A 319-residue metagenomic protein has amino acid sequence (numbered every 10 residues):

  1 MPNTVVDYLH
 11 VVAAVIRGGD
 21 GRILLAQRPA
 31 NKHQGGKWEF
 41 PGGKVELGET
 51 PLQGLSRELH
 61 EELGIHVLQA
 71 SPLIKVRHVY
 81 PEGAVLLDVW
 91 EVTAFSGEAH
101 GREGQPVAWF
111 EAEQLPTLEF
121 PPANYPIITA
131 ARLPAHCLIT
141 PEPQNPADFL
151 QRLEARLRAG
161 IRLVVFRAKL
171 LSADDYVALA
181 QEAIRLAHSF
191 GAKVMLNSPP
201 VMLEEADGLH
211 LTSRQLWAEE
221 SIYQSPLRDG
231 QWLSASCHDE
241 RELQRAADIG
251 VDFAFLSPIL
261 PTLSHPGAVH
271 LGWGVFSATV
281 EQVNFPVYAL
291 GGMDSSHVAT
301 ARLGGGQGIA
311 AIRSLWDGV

Functional and structural regions predicted by a protein language model:
P2-I23, K75: Conserved N-terminal beta-strand and adjoining loop/helix that marks the start of the Nudix/MutT-like hydrolase domain
R22-E62, L73-I74: Conserved Nudix-box catalytic region and its N-terminal flanking loop in Nudix hydrolases and closely related
V76-E98: Active-site-adjacent beta-strand/loop module that shapes the phosphate/pyrophosphate-binding cleft
V89-E91, A99-R132: NUDIX/MutT-family hydrolases
L163-P226: N-terminal active-site wall of soluble small-molecule enzyme domains
L179-M195, S221-D239, V269-D294: Alpha-helix-loop-beta-strand connector modules within alpha/beta enzyme cores
E205-E220, Q231-E281: Glycine/Thr-rich beta-alpha phosphate-binding loop at enzyme active sites
S213-Y223, F253-G267, G292-V319: Glycine-rich phosphate-binding active-site loops on the catalytic face of alpha/beta enzymes
